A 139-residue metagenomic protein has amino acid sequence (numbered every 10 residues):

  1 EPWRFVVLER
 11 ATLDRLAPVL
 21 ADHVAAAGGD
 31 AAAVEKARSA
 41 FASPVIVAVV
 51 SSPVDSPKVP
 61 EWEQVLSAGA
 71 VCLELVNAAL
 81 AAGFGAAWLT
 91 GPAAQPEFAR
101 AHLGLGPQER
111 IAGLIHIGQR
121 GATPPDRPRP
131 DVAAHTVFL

Functional and structural regions predicted by a protein language model:
E1-A42: N-terminal amphipathic, basic helical "cap/leader" segment at the start of enzyme domains
P2, A40-V45, E63, A81 (+1 more regions): Short connector loops at helix/strand junctions that flank enzyme active sites, especially segments positioning acidic
A17, V34-R38, V45, V49-V59: Helix-biased detector of long, well-ordered alpha-helical tracts
V47, P53-H102: Small-aliphatic-rich amphipathic alpha-helix that forms the alpha element of a beta-alpha
A99-A112: Short, electropositive alpha-helical surface patch
I111-L139: C-terminal helix-cap and adjacent tail motif
